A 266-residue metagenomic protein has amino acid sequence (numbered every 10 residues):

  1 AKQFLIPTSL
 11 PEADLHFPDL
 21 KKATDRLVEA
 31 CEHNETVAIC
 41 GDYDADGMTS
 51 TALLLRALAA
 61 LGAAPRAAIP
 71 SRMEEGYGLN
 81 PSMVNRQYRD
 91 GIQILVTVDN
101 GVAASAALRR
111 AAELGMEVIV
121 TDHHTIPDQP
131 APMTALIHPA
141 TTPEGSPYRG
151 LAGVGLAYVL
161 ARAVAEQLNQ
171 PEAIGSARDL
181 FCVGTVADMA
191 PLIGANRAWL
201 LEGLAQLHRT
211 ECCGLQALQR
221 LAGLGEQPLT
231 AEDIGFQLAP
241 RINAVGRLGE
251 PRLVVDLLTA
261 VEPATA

Functional and structural regions predicted by a protein language model:
A1-A266: Replace "Mg2+/Mn2+-dependent" with "divalent metal-dependent
